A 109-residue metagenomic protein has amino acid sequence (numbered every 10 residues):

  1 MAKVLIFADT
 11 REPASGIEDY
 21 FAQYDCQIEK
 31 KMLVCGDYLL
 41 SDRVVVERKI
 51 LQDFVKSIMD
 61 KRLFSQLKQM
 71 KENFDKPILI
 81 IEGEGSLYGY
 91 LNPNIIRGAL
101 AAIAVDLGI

Functional and structural regions predicted by a protein language model:
M1-E29, D37, S41: Acidic-basic catalytic patches of nuclease active cores, encompassing PD-(D/E)XK and other metal-cofactor nuclease
Q27-I109: Extended, alpha-helix-rich binding/interface surfaces that flank or overlap catalytic cores and mediate recognition
